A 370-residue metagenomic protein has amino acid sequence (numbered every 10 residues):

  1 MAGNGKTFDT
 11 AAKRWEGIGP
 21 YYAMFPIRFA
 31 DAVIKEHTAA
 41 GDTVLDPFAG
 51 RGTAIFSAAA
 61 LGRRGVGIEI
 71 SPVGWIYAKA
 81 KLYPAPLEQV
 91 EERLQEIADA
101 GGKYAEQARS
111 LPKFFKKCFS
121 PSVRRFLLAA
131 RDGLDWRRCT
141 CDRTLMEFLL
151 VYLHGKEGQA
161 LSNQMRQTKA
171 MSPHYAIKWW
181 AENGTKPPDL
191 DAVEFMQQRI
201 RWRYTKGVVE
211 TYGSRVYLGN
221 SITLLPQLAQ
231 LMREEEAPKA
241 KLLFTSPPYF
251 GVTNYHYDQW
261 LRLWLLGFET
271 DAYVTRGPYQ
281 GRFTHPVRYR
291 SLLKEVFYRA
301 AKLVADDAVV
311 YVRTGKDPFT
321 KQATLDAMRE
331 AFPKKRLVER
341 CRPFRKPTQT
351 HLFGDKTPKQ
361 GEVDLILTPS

Functional and structural regions predicted by a protein language model:
M1-A40: S-adenosyl-L-methionine
E16-A23, S110-S122, F283-S291, V310-A323: Acceptor-substrate binding/catalytic loop of class I
P26-F29, F126, A130, Y289-V296 (+1 more regions): Alpha-helical packing segments of well-folded alpha/beta enzyme cores
A30, D42-L61, G65-P72, A78 (+4 more regions): Conserved proline-anchored active-site loop of SAM-dependent methyltransferases that bridges a beta-strand
P72-R137, F268-Y279: Conserved phosphoryl-transfer catalytic core
L127-L243, F250-G251: SAM-dependent nucleic-acid methyltransferase catalytic core
Q227-L243, P248-V309: SAM-dependent methyltransferase catalytic-core segment centered on the flexible catalytic loop and adjoining short
K316-S370: Class I S-adenosyl-L-methionine
